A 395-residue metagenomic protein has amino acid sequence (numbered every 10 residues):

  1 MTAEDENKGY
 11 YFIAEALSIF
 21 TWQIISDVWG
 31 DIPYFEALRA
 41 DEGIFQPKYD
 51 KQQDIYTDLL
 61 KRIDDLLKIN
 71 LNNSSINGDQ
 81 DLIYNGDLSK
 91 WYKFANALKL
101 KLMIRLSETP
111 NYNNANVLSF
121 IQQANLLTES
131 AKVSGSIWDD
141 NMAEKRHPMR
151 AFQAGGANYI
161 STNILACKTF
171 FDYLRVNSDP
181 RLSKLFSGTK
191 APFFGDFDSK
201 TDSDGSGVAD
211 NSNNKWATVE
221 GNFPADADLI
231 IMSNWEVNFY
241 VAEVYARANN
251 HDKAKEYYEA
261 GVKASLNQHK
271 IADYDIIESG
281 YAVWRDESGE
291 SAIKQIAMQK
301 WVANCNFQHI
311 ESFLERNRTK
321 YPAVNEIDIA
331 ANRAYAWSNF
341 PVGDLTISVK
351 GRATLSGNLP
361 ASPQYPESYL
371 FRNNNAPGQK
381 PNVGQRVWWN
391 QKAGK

Functional and structural regions predicted by a protein language model:
M1-D273, D286-I293, Q299, G394-K395: Structured, solvent-exposed acidic/aromatic patches
L266, K270-K395: C-terminal functional modules
